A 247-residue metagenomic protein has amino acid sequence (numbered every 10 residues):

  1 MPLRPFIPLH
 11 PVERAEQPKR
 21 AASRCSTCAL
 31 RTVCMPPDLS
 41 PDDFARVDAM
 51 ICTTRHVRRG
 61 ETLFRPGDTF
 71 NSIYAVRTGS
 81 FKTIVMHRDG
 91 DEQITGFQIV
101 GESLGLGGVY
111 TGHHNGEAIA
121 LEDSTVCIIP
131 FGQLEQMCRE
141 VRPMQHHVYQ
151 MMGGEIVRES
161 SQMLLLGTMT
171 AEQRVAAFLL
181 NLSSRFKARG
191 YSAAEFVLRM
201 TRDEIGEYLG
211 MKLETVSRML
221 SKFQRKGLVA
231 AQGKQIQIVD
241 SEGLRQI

Functional and structural regions predicted by a protein language model:
P2-R59, S103-L104, G108-Y110: Cyclic nucleotide-binding regulatory module and flanking cytosolic helices
G60, N71-I84, I99-G101: Glycine- and acidic-residue-biased ligand/ion/polar-headgroup-sensing regions
T62-D68: Short phosphate-coordinating micro-motif centered on Lys-Gly-acidic
L63, T95-G96: Local beta-strand/beta-hairpin segments that build beta-sheet-rich folds
R88-T95: Short alpha-helix-to-loop micro-motif enriched in aromatics/charged/Gly
G96-S161: Cyclic-nucleotide recognition modules
R139-K212: Polybasic "coupling" helices that flank or enter modular domains
S184-I247: Phosphate-/nucleic-acid-contacting segments
